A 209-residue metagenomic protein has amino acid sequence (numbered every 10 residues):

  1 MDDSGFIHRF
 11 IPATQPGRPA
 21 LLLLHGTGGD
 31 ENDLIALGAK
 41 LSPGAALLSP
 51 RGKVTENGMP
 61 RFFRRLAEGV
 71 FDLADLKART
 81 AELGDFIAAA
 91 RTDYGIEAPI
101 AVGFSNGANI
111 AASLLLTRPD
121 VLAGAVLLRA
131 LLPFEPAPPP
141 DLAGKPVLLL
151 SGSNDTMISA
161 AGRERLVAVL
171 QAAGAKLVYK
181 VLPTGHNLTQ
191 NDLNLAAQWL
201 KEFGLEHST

Functional and structural regions predicted by a protein language model:
D2-E97: Serine-hydrolase catalytic machinery in alpha/beta-hydrolase-like enzymes
A36, S113-T117: Active-site signature of alpha/beta-hydrolase-fold catalytic machinery across serine- and Asp/Cys-nucleophile hydrolases
A36-L37, S159-A168: Short alpha-helix in the alpha/beta-hydrolase fold that links the catalytic acid
V102-G107, A111: Gly/Ala-rich beta-loop-alpha elbow adjacent to hydrolase catalytic centers
D120-L132: A conserved short beta-strand
L132-G144: Conserved serine/cysteine hydrolase catalytic core
L149-S151, D155: Short beta-strand/loop motif that positions the catalytic acidic residue of the alpha/beta-hydrolase fold
E164-V167, Q171, K176-T209: C-terminal catalytic histidine-bearing segment of alpha/beta-hydrolase fold enzymes
